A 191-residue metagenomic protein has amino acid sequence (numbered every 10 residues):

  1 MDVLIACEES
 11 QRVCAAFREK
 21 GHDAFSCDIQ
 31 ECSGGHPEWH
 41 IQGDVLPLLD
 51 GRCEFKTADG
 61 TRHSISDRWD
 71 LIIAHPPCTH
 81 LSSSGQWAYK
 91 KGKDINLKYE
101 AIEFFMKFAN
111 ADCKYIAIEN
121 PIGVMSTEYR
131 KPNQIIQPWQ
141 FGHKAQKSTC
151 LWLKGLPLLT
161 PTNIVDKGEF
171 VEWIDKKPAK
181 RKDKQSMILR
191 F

Functional and structural regions predicted by a protein language model:
M1-F191: Conserved active-site and SAM-binding loop architecture of S-adenosyl-L-methionine-dependent nucleic-acid
